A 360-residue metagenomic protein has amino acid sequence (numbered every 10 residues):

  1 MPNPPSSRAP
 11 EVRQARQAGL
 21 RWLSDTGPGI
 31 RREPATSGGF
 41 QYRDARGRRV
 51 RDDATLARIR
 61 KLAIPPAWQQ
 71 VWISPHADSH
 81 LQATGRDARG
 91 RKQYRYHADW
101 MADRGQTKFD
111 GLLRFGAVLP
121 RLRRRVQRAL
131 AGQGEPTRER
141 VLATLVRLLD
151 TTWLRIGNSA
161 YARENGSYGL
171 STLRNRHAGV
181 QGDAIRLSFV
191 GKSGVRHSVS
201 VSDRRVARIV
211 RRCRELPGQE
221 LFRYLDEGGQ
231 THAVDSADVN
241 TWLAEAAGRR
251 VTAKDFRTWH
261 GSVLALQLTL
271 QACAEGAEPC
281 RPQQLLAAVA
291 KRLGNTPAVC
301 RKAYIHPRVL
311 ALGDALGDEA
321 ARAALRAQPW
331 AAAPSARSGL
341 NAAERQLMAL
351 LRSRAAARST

Functional and structural regions predicted by a protein language model:
M1-Y168, R174-P282, L286-L293, A298-K302 (+1 more regions): A positively charged, amphipathic N-terminal helix/segment that binds anionic biomolecules
L154, L268-A274, A315-A320, A355-S359: Short helix-capping/linker segments at secondary-structure and domain boundaries
A288-N295, I305-A332: C-terminal structured "cap/appendage" subdomains that terminate the fold
V309-L316, A331-T360: Short, amphipathic C-terminal "tail helix"
